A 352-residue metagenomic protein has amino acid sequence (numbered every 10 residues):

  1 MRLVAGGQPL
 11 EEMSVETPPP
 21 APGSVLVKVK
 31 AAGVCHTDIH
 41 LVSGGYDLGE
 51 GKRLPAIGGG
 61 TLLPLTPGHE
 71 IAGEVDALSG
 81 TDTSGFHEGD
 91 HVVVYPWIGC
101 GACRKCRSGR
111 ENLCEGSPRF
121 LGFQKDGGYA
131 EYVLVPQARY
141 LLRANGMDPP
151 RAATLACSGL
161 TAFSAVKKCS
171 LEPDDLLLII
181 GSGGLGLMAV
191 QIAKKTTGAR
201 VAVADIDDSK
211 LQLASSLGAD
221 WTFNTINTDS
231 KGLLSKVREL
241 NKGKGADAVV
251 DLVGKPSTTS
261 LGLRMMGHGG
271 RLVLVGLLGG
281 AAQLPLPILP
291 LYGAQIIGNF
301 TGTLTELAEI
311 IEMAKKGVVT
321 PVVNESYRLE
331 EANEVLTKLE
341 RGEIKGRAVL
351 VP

Functional and structural regions predicted by a protein language model:
A5, E16-T17, P55-A56, L62-G68 (+3 more regions): Short Gly/Pro-enriched turn/cap motifs at secondary-structure boundaries
E16-A32, D47-R104, N145-M147: Glycine-rich beta-strand-centered segment in the early N-terminal region that forms part of a ligand/cofactor-binding
L48-G60, P96-L141, N145, P149: Cysteine-cluster motifs in flexible loop/terminal segments that predominantly coordinate metals
Y140, N145-T228, S235: Mid-domain Rossmann-like dinucleotide-binding core that forms the NAD(H)/NADP(H) cofactor-binding site
C169-P173, Q212-Q295, I344: Glycine-rich cofactor phosphate-binding loops and adjacent beta1-alpha1 units of small-molecule cofactor enzyme domains
D208, S260-R264, L304-P352: C-terminal hydrophobic helical "lid"/dimerization subdomain of Rossmann-like NAD(P)H-dependent oxidoreductases
R271-V273, L284-V323: Rossmann-fold dehydrogenase core element
